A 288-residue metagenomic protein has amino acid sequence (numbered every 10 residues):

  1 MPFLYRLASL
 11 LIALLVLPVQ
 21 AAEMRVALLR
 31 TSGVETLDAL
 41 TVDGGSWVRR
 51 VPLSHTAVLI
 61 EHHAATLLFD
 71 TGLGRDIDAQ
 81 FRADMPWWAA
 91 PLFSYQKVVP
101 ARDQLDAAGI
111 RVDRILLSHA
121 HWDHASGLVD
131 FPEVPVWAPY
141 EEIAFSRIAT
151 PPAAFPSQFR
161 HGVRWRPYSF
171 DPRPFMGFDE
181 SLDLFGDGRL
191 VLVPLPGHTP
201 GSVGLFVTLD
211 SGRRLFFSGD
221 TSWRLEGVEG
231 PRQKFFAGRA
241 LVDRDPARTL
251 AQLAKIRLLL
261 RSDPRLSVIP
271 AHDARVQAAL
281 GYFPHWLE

Functional and structural regions predicted by a protein language model:
R6-V16: Bacterial N-terminal signal peptides
V19-A21: Boundary at the C-terminal end of the N-terminal hydrophobic targeting segment
E23, Y95-R111, Y140-P194, L241-R265: Metallo-beta-lactamase
M24-R25, T31-D103, L205-T221: Conserved beta-strand hairpin/beta-sheet module of binuclear metal-dependent hydrolase folds, prominently
T36-L37, A120-S126, F145, T199-V203 (+3 more regions): Active-site environment of divalent metal-dependent phosphoester hydrolases
L68-G72, R114-H119, A138-P139, P194-G197 (+3 more regions): Active-site neighborhood of phospho(di)ester-bond hydrolases with catalytic His/Asp-centered motifs
I77-A138: Active-site metal-binding motif and surrounding structural segment of the metallo-beta-lactamase
A89-Q104, S211-E288: Cap/insert and terminal regions of metallo-dependent hydrolase folds
